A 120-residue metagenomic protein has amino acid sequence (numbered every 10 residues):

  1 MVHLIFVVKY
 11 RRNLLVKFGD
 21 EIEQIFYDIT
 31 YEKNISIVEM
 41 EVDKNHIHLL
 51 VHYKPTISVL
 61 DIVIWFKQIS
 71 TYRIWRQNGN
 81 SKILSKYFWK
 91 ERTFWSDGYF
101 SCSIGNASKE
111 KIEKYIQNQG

Functional and structural regions predicted by a protein language model:
M1-G120: Basic nucleic-acid-binding interfaces
